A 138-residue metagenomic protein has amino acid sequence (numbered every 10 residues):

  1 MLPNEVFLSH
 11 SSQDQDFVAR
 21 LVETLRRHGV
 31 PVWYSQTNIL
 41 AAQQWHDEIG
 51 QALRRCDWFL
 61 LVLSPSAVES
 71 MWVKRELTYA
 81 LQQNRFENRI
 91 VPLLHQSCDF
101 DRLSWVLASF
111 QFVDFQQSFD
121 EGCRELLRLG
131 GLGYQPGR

Functional and structural regions predicted by a protein language model:
M1-V62, S66, M71, L81-R89 (+2 more regions): Conserved N-terminal substructure of TIR/SEFIR domains
N4-V6, A108-Q111: Short amphipathic alpha-helical segments
I90-P92, F112: Conserved beta-strand scaffold positions in the cores of enzyme catalytic domains, especially in NTP/NDP-utilizing
C98-S109: Glycine-rich, charge-decorated loop segments at or immediately adjacent to ligand/cofactor-binding or catalytic sites
S109-L126: Output/docking surface of receiver
